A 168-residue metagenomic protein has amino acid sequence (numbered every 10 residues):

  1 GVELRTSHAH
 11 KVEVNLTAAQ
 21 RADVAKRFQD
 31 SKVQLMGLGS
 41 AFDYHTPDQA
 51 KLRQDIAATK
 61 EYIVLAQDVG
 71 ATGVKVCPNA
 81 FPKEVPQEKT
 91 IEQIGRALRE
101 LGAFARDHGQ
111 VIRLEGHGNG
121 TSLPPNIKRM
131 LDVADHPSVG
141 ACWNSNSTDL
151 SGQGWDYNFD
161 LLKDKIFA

Functional and structural regions predicted by a protein language model:
G1, K26-R27: N-terminal carbohydrate-binding accessory modules
G1-K11: A short beta-strand-loop structural module common to alpha/beta enzyme folds
E3, G37-G39, K75, R113 (+1 more regions): Conserved beta-strand positions in the central sheet of alpha/beta enzyme cores
L4, S138-W143, S147, I166-A168: His/Asp/Glu-enriched short active-site or ligand-binding loop at hydrolase and phosphoryl-transfer sites
H8, G118-G120, N146-D149, Q153-G154: Short beta->alpha connector loops
H10-A19: Cys-nucleophile CN-hydrolase/nitrilase-fold catalytic domain and related Cys-dependent amidase chemistry that acts on
R21, R27-Q34, Y44-A141, T148 (+1 more regions): Active-site acidic/histidine proton-transfer and metal-coordination neighborhood in alpha/beta enzyme cores
D149-A168: Glycoside hydrolase catalytic-domain groove-lining segments
